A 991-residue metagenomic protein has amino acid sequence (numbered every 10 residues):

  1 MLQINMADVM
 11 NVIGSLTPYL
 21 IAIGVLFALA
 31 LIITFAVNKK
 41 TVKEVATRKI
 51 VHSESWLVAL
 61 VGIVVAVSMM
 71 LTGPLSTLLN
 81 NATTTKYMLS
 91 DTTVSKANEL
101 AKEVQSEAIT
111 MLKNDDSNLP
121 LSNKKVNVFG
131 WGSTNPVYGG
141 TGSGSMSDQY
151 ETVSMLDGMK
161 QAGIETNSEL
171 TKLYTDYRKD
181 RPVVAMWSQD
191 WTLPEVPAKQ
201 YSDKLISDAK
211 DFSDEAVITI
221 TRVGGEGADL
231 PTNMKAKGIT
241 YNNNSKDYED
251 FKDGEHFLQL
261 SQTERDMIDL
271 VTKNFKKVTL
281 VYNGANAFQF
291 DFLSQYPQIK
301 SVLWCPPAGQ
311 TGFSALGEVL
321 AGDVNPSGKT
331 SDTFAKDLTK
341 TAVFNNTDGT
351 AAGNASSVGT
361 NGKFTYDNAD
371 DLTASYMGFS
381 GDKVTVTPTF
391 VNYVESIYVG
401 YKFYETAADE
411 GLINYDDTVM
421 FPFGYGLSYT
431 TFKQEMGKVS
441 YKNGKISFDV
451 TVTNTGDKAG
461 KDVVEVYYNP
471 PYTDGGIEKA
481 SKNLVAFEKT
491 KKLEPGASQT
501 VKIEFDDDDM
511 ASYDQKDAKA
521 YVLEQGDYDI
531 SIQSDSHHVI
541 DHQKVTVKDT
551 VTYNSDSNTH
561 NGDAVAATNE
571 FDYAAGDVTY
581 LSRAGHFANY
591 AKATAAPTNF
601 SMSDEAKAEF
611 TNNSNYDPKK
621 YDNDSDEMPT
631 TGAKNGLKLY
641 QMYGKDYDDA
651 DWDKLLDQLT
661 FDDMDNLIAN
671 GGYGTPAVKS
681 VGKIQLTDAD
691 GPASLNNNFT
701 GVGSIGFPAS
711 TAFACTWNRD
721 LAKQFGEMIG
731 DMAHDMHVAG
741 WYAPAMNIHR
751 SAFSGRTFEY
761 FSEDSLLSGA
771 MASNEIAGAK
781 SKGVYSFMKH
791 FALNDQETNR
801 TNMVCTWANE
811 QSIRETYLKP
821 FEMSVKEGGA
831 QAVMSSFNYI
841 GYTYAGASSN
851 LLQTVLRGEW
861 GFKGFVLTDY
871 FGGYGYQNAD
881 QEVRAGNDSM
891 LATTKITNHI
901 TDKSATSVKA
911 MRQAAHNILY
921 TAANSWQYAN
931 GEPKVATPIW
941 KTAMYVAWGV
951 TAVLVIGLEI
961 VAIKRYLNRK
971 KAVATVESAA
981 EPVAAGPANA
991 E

Functional and structural regions predicted by a protein language model:
M1-D514, V522-H537, T559-E991: Glycoside hydrolase catalytic-domain context in secreted enzymes
K519: Extracellular/periplasmic metallocenter environments
H538-N558: Short beta-strand elements
